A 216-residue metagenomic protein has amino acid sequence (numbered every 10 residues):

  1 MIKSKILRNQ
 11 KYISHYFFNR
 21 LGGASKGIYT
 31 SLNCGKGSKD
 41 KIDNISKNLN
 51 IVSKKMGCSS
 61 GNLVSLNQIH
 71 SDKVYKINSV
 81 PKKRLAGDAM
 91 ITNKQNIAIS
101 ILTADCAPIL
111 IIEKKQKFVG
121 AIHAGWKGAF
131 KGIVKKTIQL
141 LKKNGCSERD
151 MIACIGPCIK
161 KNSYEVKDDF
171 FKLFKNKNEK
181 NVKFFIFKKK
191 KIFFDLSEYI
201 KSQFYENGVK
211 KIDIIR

Functional and structural regions predicted by a protein language model:
M1-R216: Active-site microenvironment for binding and transforming phosphate-containing groups
